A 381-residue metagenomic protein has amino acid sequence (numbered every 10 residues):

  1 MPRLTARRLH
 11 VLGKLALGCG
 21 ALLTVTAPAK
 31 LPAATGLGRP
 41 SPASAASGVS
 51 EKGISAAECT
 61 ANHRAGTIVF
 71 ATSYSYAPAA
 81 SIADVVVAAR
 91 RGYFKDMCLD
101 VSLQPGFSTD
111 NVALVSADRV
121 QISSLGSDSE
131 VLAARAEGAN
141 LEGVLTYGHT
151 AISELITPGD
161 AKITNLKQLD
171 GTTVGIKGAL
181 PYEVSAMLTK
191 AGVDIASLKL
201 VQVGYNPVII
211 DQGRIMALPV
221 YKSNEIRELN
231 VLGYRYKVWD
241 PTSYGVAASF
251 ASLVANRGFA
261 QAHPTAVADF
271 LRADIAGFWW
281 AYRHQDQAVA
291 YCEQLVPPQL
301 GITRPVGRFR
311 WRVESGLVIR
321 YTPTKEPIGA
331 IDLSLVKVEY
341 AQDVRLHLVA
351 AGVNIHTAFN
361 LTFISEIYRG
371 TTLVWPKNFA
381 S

Functional and structural regions predicted by a protein language model:
M1-C19: N-terminal export and membrane-targeting signals
A29-L37: Bacterial lipoprotein signal-peptidase II cleavage site
L37-V203, P207-Q212, M216-V220, W239 (+1 more regions): Short, glycine-/small- and polar/acidic-enriched structural segments that line small-molecule recognition paths
S75, G171-V174, G213-M216, G258-A260 (+2 more regions): Second-shell loop/turn segments in exported
Y147-T157, V231-A260, V267, L271: Periplasmic-binding protein-like
H263-V349: Secondary-structure end/capping motifs
V336-S381: Conserved C-terminal helix/tail region of periplasmic/extracytoplasmic solute-binding proteins
